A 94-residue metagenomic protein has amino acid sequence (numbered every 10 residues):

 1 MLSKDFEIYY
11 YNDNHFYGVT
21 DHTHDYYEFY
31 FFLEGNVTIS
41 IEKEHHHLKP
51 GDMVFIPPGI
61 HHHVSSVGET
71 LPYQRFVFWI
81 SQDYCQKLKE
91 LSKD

Functional and structural regions predicted by a protein language model:
M1-M53, E90-K93: Generic protein-terminus/edge-of-domain signal
M1-Y10, H61-D94: A hydrophobic/aromatic-rich effector-binding and dimerization subdomain of bacterial HTH-type transcriptional regulators
E42, P57, S81: Residue-level recognition of the GNAT/N-acetyltransferase active site
L48-S65: Conserved metal-binding segment of the jelly-roll/cupin
